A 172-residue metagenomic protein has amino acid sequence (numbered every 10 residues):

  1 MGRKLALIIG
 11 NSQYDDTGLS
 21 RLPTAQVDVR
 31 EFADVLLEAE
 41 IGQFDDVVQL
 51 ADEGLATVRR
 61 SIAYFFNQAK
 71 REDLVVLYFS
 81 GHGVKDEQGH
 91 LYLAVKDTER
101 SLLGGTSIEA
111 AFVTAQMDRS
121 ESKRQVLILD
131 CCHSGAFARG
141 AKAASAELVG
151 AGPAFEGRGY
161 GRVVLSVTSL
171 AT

Functional and structural regions predicted by a protein language model:
M1, K85-D86, A154-G159: Short glycine/proline-enriched loop/turn "hinge" motifs that connect secondary-structure elements and lie
G2-S20: Short glycine-rich His-centered loop
R3, Q43, E53-A143: Caspase-like (clan CD) cysteine peptidase catalytic core
L7, V48-D52, L77-Y78, L165: Extended hydrophobic secondary-structure segments that form protein cores and membrane-embedded regions
G10, P23, V29, L36 (+2 more regions): Active-site-proximal C-terminal subdomain of hydrolase catalytic domains
S12-Q13, V95-E99, T168-A171: Short, histidine-centered active-site or binding-site loop motifs used for metal coordination, general acid-base
Y14-R30, L103: Glycine- and acidic-residue-enriched helix-capping/strand-helix junction motifs
L36-L50: Short beta-strand elements in bilobed, periplasmic/extracellular small-molecule ligand-binding domains
